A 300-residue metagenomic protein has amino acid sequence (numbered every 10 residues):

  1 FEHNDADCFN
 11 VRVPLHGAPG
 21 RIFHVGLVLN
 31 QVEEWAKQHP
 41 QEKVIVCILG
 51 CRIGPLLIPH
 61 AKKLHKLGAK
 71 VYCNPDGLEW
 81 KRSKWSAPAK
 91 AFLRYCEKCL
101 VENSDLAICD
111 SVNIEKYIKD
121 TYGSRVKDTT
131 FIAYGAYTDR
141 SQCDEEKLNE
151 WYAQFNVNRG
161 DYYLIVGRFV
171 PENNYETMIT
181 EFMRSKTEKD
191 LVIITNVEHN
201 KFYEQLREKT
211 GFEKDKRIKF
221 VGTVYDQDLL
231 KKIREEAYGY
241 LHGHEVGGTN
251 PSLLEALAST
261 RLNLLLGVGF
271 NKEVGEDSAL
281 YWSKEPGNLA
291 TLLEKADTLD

Functional and structural regions predicted by a protein language model:
F1-G20, N113-E115, K119-G123, E198-F202: N-terminal strand-loop element at the rim of the active site of nucleotide-sugar-dependent glycosyltransferases
I22-L29, V44-L67, Y72-D76, G248: An aromatic- and histidine-rich active-site surface loop
A89-A107: Membrane-proximal helix-turn-helix segments that form the acceptor-binding/catalytic region of lipid-linked
E102-T129, A136-S141, L148: A short, active-site helix/loop in glycosyltransferases that binds the activated sugar's phosphate group
A136-Y137, V166, D190-Q205, K219-Y225: Glycosyltransferase donor-sugar binding loop
Y152-N173, I179-K186, L191-V192: Conserved donor-binding/catalytic core segment of Leloir-type glycosyltransferases
K232-G248, R261-L262: Acidic donor-binding loop of glycosyltransferase active sites
A279-G287, E294-D300: Conserved acidic donor-binding segment of nucleotide-sugar-dependent glycosyltransferases
